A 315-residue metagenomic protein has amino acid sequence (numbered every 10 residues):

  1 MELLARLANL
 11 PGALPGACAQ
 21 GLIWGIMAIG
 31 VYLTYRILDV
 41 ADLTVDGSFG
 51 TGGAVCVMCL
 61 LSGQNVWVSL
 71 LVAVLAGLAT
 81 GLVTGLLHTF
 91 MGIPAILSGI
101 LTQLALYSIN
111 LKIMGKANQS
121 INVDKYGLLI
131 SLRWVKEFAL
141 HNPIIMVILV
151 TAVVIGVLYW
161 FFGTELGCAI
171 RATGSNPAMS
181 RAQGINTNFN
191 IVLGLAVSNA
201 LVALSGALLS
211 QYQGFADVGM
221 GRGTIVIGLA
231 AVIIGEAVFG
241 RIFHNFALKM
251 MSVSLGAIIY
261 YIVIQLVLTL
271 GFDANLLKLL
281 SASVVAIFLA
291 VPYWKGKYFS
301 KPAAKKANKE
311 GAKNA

Functional and structural regions predicted by a protein language model:
M1-M27, V55, G63-V68, L140-H141: Membrane-interfacial amphipathic/re-entrant helices at transmembrane-helix boundaries
T34-G52, L87-L101, L166-A169, L193 (+3 more regions): Short, non-helical or kinked segments that cap or interrupt transmembrane helices
Y35-F90, R133-L140, I242, T269: Membrane-embedded helix boundary and interhelical linker motif in transport proteins
Q64-L104, I109, T151-A152, L255-G256 (+1 more regions): Alpha-helical transmembrane segments within multi-pass membrane transporters and channels
T80, L140-I225: Helix-loop-helix "hairpin" substructures at the membrane interface of multi-pass membrane proteins
A95, G99, Q103-G163, L193 (+4 more regions): Transmembrane helix-bundle core of multi-pass membrane transporters and related energy-transducing complexes
S175-A182, N186-F189, L248-M251, V263-A315: Cytosolic-side transmembrane-helix boundaries in multi-pass membrane proteins
V202, G206-L209, Q213-K278: Transmembrane alpha-helical segments in multi-pass inner-membrane proteins
